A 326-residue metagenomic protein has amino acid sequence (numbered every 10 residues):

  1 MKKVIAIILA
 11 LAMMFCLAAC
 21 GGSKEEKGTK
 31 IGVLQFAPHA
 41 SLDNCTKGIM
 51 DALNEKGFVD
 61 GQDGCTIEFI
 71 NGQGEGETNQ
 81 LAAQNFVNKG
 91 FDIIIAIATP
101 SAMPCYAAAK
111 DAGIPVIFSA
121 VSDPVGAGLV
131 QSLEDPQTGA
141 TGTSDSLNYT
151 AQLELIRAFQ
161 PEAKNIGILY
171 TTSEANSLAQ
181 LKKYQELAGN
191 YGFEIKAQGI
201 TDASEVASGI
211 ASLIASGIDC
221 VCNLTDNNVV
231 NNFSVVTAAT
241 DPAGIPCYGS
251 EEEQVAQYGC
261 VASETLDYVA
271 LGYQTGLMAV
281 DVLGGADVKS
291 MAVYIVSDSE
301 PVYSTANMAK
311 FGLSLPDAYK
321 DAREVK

Functional and structural regions predicted by a protein language model:
M1-K30, E55, V59-D60: Short, low-complexity disordered leader/linker segments with a strong preference for bacterial N-terminal type II
K27, D123-N165, L266-A286: Hydrophobic alpha-helical segments within soluble ligand-binding/sensing domains
G28-K56, E68-E77, S173-S177, N227-N231: Extracytoplasmic "Venus flytrap"
I31, I49, T141-Y191, M291-M308: An alpha-beta-alpha
G57-N79, T138-A140, L187-A203: Short beta-strand elements in bilobed, periplasmic/extracellular small-molecule ligand-binding domains
E68-Q131, D226-D241, I245-S250: Beta-alpha junction/loop-to-helix N-cap segments that form part of ligand/metal-binding clefts
A175-I245, G249-E251: Pocket-lining segment of extracytoplasmic ligand-binding domains
V280-K326: Hinge/cleft segment of the Venus flytrap/periplasmic-binding protein
